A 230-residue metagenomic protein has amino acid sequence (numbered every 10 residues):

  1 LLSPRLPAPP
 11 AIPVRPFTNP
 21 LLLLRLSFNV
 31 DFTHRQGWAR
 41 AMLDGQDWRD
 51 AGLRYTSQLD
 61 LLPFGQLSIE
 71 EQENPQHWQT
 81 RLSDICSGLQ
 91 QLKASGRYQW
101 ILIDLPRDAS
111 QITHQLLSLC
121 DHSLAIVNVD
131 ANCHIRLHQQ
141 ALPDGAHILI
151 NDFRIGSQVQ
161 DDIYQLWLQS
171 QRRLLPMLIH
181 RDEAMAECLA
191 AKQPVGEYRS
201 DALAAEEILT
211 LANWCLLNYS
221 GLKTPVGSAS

Functional and structural regions predicted by a protein language model:
L1-P4: Glycine-rich P-loop/Walker A and Walker A-like loops and their local beta1-loop-alpha1 context in P-loop NTPases
A8, I12-S95, C188-A190: P-loop/Walker-type NTP enzyme "switch/lid" segment
Q79-I85, H138-G156: P-loop/Walker A phosphate-binding loop and immediately adjacent motor/lid segment at beta-alpha junctions
L92-I112: Glycine-rich phosphate-binding loop used to anchor ATP phosphates in small-molecule kinases, encompassing both
R107-A131: Inter-motif core of Ras-like GTPase G domains
S123-A125, A131-A146: Anionic-ligand binding region
D152-Q158, I163-R199, I208, W214: Beta-strand-loop-alpha "switch" segments that mediate conformational coupling across diverse proteins
V195-S230: NTP-binding/hydrolysis catalytic cores, primarily Walker-type P-loop NTPases
